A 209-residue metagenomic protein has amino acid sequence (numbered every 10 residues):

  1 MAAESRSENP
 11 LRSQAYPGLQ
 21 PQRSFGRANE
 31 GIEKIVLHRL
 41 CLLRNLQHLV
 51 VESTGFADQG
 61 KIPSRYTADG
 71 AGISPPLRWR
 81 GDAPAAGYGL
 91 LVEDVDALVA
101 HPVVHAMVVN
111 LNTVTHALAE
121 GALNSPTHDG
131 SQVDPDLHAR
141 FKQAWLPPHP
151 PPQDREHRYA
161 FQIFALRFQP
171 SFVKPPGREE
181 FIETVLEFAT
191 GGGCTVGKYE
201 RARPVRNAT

Functional and structural regions predicted by a protein language model:
A2-T209: N-terminus-centered regions that define maturation/targeting leaders and the start of the first functional domain
